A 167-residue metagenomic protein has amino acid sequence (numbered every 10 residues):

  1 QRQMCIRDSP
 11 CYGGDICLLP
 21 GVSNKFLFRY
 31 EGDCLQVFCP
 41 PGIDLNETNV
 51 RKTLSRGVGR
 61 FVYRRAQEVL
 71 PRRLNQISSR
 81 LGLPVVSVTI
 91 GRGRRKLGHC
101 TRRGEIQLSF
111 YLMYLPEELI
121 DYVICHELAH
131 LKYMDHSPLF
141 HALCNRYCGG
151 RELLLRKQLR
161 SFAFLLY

Functional and structural regions predicted by a protein language model:
Q3, R7-D121, L131-Y167: Active-site-proximal or metal-binding-adjacent scaffold patches in catalytic folds
I124: Walker B beta-strand of ABC/ABC-like P-loop ATPase nucleotide-binding domains, specifically the conserved hydrophobic
E127: Walker B catalytic acidic pair
